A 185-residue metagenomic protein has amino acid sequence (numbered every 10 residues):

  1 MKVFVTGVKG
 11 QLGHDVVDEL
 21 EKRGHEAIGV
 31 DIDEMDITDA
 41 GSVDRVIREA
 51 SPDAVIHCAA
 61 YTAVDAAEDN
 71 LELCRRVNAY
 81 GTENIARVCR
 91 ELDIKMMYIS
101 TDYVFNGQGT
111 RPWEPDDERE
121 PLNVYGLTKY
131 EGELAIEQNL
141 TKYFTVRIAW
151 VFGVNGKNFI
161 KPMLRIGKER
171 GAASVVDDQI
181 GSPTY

Functional and structural regions predicted by a protein language model:
K2-K22: N-terminal Rossmann NAD(P)H-binding glycine-rich loop of SDR-like oxidoreductase domains
T6, V30, V55-A59, M96-T101 (+2 more regions): SDR active-site strand-loop-helix element
E21-R45: Adenosine-cofactor binding site in Rossmann-like domains, unifying the SAM/SAH pocket of S-adenosylmethionine-dependent
A40-V77: NAD(P)H-binding glycine-rich loop region in Rossmannoid oxidoreductase-like domains and their noncatalytic homologs
V55, D69-M97: NAD(P)-cofactor binding segment of oxidoreductase domains
D65-E72, G107-R111, G156-K157: Conserved catalytic-core motifs of eukaryotic protein kinase domains, centered on the activation segment
R76, G81-N84, E91, V104-V146 (+1 more regions): Catalytic helix-loop patch of NAD(P)-dependent Rossmann-fold dehydrogenases
L134-S182: NAD(P)-dependent short-chain dehydrogenase/reductase
